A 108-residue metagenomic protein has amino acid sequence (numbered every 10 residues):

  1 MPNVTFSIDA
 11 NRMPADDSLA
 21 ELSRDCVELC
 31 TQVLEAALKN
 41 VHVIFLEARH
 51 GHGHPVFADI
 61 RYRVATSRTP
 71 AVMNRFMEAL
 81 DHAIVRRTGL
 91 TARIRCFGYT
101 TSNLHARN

Functional and structural regions predicted by a protein language model:
M1-N108: A domain-level signal for the structural core that forms small-molecule/cofactor-binding pockets and catalytic centers
